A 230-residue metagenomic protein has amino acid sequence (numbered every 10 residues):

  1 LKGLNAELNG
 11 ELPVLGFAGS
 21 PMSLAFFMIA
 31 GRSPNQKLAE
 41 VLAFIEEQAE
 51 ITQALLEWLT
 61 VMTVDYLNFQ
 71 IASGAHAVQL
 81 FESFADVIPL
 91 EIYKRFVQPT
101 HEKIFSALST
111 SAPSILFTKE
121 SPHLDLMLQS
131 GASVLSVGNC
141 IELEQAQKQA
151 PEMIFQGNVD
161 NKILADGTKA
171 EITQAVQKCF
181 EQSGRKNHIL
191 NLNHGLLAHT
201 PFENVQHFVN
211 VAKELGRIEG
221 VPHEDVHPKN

Functional and structural regions predicted by a protein language model:
K2-N230: Active-site loop segments of alpha/beta catalytic cores
